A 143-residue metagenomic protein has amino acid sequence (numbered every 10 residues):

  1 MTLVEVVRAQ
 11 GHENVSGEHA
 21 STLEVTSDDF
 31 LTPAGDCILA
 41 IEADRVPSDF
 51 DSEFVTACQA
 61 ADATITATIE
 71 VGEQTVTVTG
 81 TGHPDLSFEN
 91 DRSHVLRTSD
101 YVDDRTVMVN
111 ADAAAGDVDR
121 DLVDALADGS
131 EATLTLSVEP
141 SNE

Functional and structural regions predicted by a protein language model:
M1-C37, F88, V138-E143: Haloarchaeal acidic low-complexity proteome signature biased toward cell-envelope/secretome components but also
V7-G11, F30-E42, E53, A57 (+3 more regions): Surface-exposed, beta-sheet-biased, low-hydrophobicity segments with strongly acidic/polar composition
A9, G17, L23, C37-L39 (+4 more regions): C-terminal, non-catalytic interaction/recognition modules in large multi-subunit enzymes and RNPs
A34-V76: Short, well-structured hydrophobic secondary-structure segments
V46-D49, C58-A60, Q74-T77, S87 (+2 more regions): Short loop/beta submotifs within extracellular cysteine-rich repeat domains
T64-G82, L136-E143: Short, structured protein-protein interaction patches enriched in aromatics and acidic/basic residues, typified by
Q74-D121: Short, solvent-exposed interaction modules
T106, N110-E143: Mixed-charge, glycine-accented linear interaction segment located at domain edges/termini
